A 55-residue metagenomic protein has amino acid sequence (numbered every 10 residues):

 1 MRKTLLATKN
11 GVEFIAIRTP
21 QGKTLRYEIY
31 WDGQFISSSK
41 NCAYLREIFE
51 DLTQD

Functional and structural regions predicted by a protein language model:
M1-R26: Short N-terminal "domain-start" leader segments that mark the transition from disordered tails or signal peptides into
L25-D32, I36-D55: A short, charged, amphipathic alpha-helix used as a generic interaction element across diverse proteins
